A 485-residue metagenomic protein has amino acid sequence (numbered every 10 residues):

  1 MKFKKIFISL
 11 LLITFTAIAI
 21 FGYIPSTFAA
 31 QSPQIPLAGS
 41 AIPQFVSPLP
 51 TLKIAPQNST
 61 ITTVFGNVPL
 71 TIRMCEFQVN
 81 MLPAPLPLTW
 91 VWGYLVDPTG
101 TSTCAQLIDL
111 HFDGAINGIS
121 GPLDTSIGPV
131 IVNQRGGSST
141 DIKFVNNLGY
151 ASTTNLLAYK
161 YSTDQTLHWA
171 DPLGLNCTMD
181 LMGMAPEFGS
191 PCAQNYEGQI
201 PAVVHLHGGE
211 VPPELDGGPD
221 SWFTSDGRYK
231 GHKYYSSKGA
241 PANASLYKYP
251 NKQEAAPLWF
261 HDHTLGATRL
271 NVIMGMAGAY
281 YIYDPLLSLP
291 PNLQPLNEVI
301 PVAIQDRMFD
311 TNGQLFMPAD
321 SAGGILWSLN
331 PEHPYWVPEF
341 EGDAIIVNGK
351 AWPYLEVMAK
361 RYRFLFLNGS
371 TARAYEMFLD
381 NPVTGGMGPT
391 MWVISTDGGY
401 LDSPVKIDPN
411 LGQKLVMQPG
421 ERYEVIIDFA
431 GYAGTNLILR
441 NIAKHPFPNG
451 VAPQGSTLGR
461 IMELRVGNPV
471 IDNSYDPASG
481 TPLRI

Functional and structural regions predicted by a protein language model:
K2-L11: Bacterial N-terminal signal peptides that target proteins for export
T16-S26: C-terminal segment of classical bacterial N-terminal signal peptides
I24-A29, P257: Intrinsically disordered, low-complexity segments enriched in small residues
T27-H205, E210-E214, G218-S225, Y235 (+5 more regions): N-terminal, post-signal-peptide metal-ligating segments of extracellular/periplasmic oxidoreductases, dominated by
N67, R73-V79, I300-G323: Predominantly extracellular/luminal regions of secreted and cell-surface proteins, especially disulfide-bonded
L148, L167, D171-S288, V405-V470: Extracellular/periplasmic metallocenter environments
V211-Y229, M308, F316-I485: Histidine- and aromatic-rich segments of cupredoxin/plastocyanin-like copper-binding domains
P285-V302: Acidic/histidine-rich catalytic neighborhood
